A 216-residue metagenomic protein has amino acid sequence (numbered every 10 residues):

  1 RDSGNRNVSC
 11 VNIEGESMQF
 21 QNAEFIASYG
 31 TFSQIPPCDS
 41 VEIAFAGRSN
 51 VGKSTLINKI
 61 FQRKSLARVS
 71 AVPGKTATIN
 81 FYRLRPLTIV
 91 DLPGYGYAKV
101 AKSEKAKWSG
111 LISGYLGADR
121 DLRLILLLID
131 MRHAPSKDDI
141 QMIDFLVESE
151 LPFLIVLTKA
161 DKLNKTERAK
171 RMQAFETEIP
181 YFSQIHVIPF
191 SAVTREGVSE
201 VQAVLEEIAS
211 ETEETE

Functional and structural regions predicted by a protein language model:
D2-N5, N12: Intrinsic-disorder-associated, low-complexity terminal segments enriched in Asp/Asn/His/Tyr and depleted of Lys/Arg
V11-Y97, T215: Conserved G1/Walker A P-loop phosphate-binding module
F20-F32, L163-E216: Canonical P-loop GTPase G-domain recognition
S33, K64-S65, Y97-V100, S136 (+2 more regions): Conserved protein kinase catalytic core
I35, A71-N80, P93-R123, M131-F145: Switch II of P-loop NTPase G domains
I60-K64, L116, L205: Hydrophobic aliphatic residues
K75, L87, G94-Y97, R132-A134 (+2 more regions): Conserved nucleotide-binding/hydrolysis micro-motifs of P-loop NTPases
S113-I185: Conserved C-terminal guanine-recognition region of P-loop GTPase G domains, centered on the G4
